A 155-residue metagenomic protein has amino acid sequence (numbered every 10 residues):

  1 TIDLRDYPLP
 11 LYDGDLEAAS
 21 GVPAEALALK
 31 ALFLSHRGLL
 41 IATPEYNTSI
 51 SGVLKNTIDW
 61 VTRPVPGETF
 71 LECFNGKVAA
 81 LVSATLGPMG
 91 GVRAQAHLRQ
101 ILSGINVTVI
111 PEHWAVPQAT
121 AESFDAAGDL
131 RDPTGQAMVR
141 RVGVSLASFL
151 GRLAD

Functional and structural regions predicted by a protein language model:
T1-P64, D129-D155: N-terminal beta1-alpha1-beta2 submodule of the flavodoxin-like/Rossmannoid cofactor-binding fold
I2-L11, F70-F74, I105-A126: Mobile beta-alpha loop/short-helix "lid" or hinge segments that flank ligand
L29-K30, E68-E72: Short, flexible, glycine/charge-rich loop motifs used to bind or transfer phosphoryl groups or to couple energy/partner
G38, G52, G76, G87-G91 (+1 more regions): Glycine-centered flexibility sites
I41-P44, E68-F70, L86: Short helix-to-loop capping/linker segments positioned immediately adjacent to catalytic or ligand/cofactor-binding
D59-P66, Q100-G104: Short, intrinsically disordered, mixed-charge
C73-P117, P133-T134: Short, glycine-/small-residue-rich phosphate/pyrophosphate-handling segment
